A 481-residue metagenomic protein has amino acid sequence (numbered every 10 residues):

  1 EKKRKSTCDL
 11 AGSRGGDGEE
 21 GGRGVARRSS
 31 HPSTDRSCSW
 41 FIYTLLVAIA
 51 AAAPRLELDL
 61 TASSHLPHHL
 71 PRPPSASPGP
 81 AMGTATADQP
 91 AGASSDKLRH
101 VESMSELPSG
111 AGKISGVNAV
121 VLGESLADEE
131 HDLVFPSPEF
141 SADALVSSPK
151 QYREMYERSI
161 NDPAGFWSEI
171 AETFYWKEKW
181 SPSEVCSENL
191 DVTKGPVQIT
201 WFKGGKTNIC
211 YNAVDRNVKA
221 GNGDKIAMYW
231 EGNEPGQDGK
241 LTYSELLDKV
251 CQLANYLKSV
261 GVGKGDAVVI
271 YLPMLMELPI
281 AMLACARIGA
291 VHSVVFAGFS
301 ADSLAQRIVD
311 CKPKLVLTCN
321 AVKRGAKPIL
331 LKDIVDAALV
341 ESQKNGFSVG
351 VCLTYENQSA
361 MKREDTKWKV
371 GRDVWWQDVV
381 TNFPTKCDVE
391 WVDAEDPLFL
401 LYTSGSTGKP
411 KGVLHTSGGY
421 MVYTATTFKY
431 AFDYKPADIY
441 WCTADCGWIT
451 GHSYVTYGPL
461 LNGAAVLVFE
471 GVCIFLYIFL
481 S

Functional and structural regions predicted by a protein language model:
S77-G79, G83-L241, E245-K258, L339 (+3 more regions): N-lobe entry segment of adenylate-forming
A81, A85-A91, L283, R287-D378 (+1 more regions): Structural core segment of the AMP-binding/adenylate-forming
C210-Y211, D224, M228-L283, S300-A305 (+3 more regions): Conserved AMP-binding/adenylate-forming core of the ANL superfamily
D224-I226, V349-A360, K367-Y402, K409 (+3 more regions): Conserved pre-ATP/AMP-binding loop-to-beta segment of ANL
A254, A267, P273-A301, C311-L315 (+2 more regions): A short helix-loop-beta submotif of the ANL/AMP-binding
G419-I439, I449-S481: Conserved AMP-binding/adenylation subdomain of ANL enzymes
